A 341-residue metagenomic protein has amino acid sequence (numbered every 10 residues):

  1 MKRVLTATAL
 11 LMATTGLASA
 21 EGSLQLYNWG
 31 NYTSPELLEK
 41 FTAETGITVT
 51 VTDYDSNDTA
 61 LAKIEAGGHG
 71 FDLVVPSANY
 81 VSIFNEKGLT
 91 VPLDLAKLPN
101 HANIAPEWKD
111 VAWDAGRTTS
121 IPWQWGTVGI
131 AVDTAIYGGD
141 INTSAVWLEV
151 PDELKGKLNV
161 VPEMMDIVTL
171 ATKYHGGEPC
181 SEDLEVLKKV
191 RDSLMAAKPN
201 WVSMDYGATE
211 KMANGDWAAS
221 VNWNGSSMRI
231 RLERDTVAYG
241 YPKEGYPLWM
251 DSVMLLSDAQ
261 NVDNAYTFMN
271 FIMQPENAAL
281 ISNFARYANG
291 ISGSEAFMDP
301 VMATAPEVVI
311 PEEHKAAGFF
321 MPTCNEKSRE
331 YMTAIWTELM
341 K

Functional and structural regions predicted by a protein language model:
E21-F84: Early extracytoplasmic/lumenal segment of secretory-pathway proteins
G70, V75-D216: Extracytoplasmic ligand-binding site segments that recognize negatively charged/polar headgroups
Y80-I83, A213, A219-T236: A ligand-binding cleft/hinge motif common to bilobed small-molecule-binding domains
N85-P92, D114-T118, R229-Y241, A303-P306: Ligand-binding "clamshell"
N103, L187-M195, E233-A259: Periplasmic-binding protein-like
G129-I136, T172-Y174, M250-N261, M269 (+1 more regions): A bilobed periplasmic-binding-protein/Venus flytrap-type ligand-binding module shared by bacterial periplasmic
E210, E312-K341: Conserved C-terminal helix/tail region of periplasmic/extracytoplasmic solute-binding proteins
L256-A316: Mature extracytoplasmic/periplasmic domains
